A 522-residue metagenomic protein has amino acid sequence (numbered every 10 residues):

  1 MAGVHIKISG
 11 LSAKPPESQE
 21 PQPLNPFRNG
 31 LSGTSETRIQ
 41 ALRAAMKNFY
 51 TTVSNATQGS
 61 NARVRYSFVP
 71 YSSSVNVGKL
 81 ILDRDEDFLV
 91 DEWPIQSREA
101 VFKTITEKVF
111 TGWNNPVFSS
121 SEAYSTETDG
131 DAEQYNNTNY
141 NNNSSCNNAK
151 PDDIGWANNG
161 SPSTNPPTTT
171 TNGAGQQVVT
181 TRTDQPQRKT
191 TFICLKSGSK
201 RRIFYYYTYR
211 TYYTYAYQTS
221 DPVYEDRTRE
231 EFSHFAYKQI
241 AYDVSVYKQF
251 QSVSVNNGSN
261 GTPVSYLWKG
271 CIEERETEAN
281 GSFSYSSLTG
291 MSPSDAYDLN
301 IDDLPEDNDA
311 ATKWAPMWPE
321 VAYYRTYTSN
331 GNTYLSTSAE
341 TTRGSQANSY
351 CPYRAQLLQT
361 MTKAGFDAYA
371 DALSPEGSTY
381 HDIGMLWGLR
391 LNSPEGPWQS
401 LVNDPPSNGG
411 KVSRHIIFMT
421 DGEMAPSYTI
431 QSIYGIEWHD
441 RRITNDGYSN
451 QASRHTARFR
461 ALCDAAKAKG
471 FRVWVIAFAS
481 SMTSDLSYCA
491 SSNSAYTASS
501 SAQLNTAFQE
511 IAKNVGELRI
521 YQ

Functional and structural regions predicted by a protein language model:
A2-E395, Q399-R414, E423-K469, S491 (+2 more regions): Divalent-cation-coordinating short motifs within acidic/hydroxyl- or histidine-rich contexts, strongest in von
F68-P70, F418, V473-A477: Structural beta-sheet core signal
V75, S480-M482, A502: Residue-level detector of flexible, active-site-proximal loop/helix-junction positions within diverse enzyme catalytic
G365-Y369, D485, Q503: Exposed alpha-helical structural elements
G388, S484, T506: Alpha-helical elements of the RecA-like P-loop NTPase motor core of helicases
A477-Y488: Short, glycine/polar-rich helix-capping loops at beta-to-alpha or helix-loop-helix junctions that flank or form
S494-Q522: C-terminal helix of von Willebrand factor
